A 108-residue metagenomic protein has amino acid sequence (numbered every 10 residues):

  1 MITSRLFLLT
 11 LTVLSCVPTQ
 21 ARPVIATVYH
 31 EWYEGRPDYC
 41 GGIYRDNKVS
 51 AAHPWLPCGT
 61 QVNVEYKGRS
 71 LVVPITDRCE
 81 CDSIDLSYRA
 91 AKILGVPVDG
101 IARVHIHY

Functional and structural regions predicted by a protein language model:
R5-S15: Bacterial N-terminal signal peptides
C16-Y108: Secreted/periplasmic proteins
